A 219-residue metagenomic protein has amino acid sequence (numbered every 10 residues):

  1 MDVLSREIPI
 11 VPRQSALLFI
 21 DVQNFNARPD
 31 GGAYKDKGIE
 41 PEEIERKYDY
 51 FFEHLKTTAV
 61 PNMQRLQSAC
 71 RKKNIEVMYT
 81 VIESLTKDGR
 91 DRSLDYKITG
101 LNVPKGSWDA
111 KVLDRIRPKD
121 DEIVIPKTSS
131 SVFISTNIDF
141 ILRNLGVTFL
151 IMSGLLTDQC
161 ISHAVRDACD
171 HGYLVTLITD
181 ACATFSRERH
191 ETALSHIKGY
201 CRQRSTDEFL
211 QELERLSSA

Functional and structural regions predicted by a protein language model:
M1-A16, D30-I39, R65-K73, L85 (+1 more regions): Active-site-adjacent betaalpha module
P12, R28, D49-E53: Cytosolic catalytic domains that perform sulfur/thiol-centered chemistry
L18-I20: Short hydrophobic beta-strand that contains or immediately precedes a catalytic carboxylate
V22, I82, D180: Active-site loop/turn elements of alpha/beta-hydrolase fold enzymes, especially the short glycine-/histidine-rich
V22-G31: Short acidic, Gly/Ser-rich segments with clustered Asp/Glu that frequently serve as metal-coordination loops in enzyme
A27, T86-G89: Short catalytic/ligand-binding loop motif for oxyanion handling, primarily in non-cytosolic enzymes, centered on
E43-A59, T99-S107: A short acidic, glycine-rich active-site loop that binds or catalyzes chemistry on phosphate/adenosine moieties
F52-L85: Von Willebrand factor
